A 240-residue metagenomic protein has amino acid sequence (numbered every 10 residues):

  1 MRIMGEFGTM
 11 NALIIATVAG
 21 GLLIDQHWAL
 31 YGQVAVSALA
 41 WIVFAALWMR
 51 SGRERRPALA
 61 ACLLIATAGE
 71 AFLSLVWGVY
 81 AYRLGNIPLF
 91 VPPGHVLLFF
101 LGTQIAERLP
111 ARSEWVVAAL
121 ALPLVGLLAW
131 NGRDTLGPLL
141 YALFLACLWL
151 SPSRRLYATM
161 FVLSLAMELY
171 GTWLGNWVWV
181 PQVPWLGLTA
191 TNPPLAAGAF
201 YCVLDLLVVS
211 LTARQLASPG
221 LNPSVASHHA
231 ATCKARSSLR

Functional and structural regions predicted by a protein language model:
M1-R240: Aromatic-rich, lipid-facing transmembrane alpha helices and their immediate juxtamembrane interface loops in integral
